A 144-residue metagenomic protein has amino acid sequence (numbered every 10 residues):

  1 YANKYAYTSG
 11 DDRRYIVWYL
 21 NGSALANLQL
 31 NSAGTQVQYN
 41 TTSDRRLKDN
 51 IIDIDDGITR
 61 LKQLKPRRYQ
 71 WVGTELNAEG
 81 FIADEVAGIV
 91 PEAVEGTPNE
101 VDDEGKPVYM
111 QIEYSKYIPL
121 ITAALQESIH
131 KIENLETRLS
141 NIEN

Functional and structural regions predicted by a protein language model:
N3: Alpha/beta catalytic cores of group-transfer enzymes, especially the acyltransferase/condensing modules of polyketide
A6-I112, K131-N144: C-terminal intramolecular chaperone/autoprocessing and neck/assembly modules of extracellular spikes and adhesins
K48, T122, Q126-I129: Short amphipathic alpha-helical segments with heptad-repeat character
E85, K116, A124: Ca2+-coordinating acidic residues in Ca2+-binding motifs
Y117-L120, E127, N134: Alpha-helical coiled-coil heptad-register detector
